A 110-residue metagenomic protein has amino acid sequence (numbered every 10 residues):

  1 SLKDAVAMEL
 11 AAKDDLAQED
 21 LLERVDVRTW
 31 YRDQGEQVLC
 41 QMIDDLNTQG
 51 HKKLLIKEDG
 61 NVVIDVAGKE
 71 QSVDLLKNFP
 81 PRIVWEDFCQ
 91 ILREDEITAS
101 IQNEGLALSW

Functional and structural regions predicted by a protein language model:
S1-D74: An N-terminal amphipathic alpha-helical segment
P80-W110: Short, compact, well-ordered microdomains
